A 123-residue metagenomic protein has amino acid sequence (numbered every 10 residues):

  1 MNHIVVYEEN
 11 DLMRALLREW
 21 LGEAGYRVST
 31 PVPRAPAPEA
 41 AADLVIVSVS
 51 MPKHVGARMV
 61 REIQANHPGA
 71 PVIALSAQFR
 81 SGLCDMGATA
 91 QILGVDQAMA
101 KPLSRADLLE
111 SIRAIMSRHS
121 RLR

Functional and structural regions predicted by a protein language model:
Y7-E8, S48: Conserved acidic carboxylate
N10-S29: Two-component/phosphorelay signaling modules centered on CheY-like receiver
R27-L44, S48: Acidic, metal-coordinating helix/loop segments flanking the phosphotransfer/catalytic sites of two-component signaling
I46-N66, L83-D85: Conserved phosphotransfer microenvironments
R58, F79-Q97: Alpha4 helix (beta4-alpha4-beta5 surface) of REC/receiver domains from two-component response regulators
G69-G82: A short, hydrophobic beta-strand element within the central beta-sheet of small alpha/beta folds
A100-I112: C-terminal output helix
R113-R123: The C-terminal output helix
